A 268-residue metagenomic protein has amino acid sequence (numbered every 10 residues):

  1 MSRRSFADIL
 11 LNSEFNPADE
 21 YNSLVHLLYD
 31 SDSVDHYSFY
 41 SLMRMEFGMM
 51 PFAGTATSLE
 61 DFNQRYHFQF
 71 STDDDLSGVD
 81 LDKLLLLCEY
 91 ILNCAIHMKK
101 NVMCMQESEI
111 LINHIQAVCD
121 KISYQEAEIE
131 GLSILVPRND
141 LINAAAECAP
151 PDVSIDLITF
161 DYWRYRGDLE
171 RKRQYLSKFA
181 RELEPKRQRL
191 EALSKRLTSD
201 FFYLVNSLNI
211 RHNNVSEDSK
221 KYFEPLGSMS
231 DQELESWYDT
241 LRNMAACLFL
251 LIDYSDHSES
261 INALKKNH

Functional and structural regions predicted by a protein language model:
M1-D19, D120, Y124-A145, A263-H268: Terminal, compositionally biased segments
M1-I115: Charged interaction/catalytic cores of defense and host-pathogen modules
S58-F62, A149-I155, A180: Helix-boundary capping/turn motifs
G78-I155, D161: Helix-loop junctions and short alpha-helical segments
L81-H97, K178-P185, D239-L251: Short, hydrophobic/amphipathic alpha-helical patches that form generic packing surfaces within helical domains
S154-R173: A long, hydrophobic alpha-helical segment
G167-E191: Extended serine/threonine-enriched, polar tracts that run as long, contiguous segments within proteins
S177, Q188-H268: Alpha-helical oligomerization segments
